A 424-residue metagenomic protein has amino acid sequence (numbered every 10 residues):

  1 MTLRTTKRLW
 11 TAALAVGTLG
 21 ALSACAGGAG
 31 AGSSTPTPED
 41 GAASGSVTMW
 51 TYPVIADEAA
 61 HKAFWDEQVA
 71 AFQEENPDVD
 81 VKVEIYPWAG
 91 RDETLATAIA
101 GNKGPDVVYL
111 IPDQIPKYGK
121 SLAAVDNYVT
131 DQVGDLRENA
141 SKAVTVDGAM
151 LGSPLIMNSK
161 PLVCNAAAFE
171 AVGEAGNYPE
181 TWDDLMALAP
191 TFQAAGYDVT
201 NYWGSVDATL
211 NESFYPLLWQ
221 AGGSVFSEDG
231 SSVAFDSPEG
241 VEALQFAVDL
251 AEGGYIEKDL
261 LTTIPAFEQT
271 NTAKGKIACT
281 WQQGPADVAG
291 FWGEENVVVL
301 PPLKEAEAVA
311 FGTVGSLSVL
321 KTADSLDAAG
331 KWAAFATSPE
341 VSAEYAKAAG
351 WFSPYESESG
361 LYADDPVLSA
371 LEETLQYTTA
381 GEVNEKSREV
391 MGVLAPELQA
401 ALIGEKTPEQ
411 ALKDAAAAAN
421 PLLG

Functional and structural regions predicted by a protein language model:
T2-G17, C25-Q114, K304, A328 (+2 more regions): Conserved N-terminal structural module of periplasmic/extracytoplasmic solute-binding proteins
G28, P87, I111-P161, S213 (+3 more regions): Hinge/lid segment of periplasmic solute-binding proteins
A43, S213-P216, A221, E242-S325 (+1 more regions): Extracytoplasmic/periplasmic substrate-binding proteins
E74, V144-E212, A221-L261, K321-K331 (+1 more regions): Helix-loop-helix "hinge/cap" segment bordering the ligand-binding cleft or interdomain interface
I85-T94, E180-M186, D259-T270: Short helix-initiation/N-cap motifs at beta->coil->alpha
D126-E138, Y178, V199-V206, G223-E242 (+5 more regions): Short, solvent-exposed loop/beta-turn-alpha elements that line the ligand-binding surface or hinge of extracytoplasmic
E170-A171, A251-G254, Q376-G424: Conserved C-terminal helix/tail region of periplasmic/extracytoplasmic solute-binding proteins
Q283-N296, L303-P396, A400: C-terminal lobe and pocket-closing loops of periplasmic/extracytoplasmic Venus-flytrap solute-binding proteins
